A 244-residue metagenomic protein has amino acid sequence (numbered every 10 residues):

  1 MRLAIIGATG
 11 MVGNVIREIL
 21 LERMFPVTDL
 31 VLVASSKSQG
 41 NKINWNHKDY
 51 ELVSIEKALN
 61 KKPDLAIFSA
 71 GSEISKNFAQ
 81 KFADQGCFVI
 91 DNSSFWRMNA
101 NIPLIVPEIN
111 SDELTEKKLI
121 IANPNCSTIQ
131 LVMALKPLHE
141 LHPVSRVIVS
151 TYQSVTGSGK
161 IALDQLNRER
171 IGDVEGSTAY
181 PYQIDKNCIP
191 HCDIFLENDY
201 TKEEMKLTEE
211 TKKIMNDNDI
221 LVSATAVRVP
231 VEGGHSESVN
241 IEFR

Functional and structural regions predicted by a protein language model:
M1-I184, I220-L221: N-terminal Rossmann-like NAD(P) cofactor-binding subdomain of oxidoreductases, focused on the glycine-rich
A66, V155-R244: Charged docking surfaces used in two-component/phosphorelay signaling
